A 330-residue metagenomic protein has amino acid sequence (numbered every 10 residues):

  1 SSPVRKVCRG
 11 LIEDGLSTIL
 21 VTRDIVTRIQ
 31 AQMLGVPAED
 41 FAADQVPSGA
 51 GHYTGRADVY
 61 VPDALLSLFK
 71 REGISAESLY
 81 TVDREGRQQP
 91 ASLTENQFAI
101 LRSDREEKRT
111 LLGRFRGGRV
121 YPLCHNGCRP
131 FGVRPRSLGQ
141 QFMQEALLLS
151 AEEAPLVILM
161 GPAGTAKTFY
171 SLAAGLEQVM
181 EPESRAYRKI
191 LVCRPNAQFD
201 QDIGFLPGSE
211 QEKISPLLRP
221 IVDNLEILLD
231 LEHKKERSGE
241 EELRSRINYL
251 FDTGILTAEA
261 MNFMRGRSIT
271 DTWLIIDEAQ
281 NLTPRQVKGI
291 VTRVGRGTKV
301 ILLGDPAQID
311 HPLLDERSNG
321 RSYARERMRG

Functional and structural regions predicted by a protein language model:
S1-S17: Acidic, metal-associated active-site segment
D14, I25-G35, E39-R71, C124-L148 (+3 more regions): Conserved helicase motor core of SF1/SF2 NTP-dependent helicases
V21-T22: Short beta-strand scaffold positions
D40, Q45-N126: Interdomain "pre-motor" coupling segment immediately N-terminal to P-loop NTPase/helicase cores
D277: Walker B catalytic carboxylates
